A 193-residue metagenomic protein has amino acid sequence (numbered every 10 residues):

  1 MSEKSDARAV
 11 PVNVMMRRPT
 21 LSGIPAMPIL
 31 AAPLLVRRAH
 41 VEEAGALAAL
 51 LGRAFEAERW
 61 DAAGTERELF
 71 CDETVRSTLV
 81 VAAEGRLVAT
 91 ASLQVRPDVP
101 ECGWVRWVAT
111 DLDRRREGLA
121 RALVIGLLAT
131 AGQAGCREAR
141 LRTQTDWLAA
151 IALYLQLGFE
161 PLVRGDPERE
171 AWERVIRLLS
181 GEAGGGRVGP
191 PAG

Functional and structural regions predicted by a protein language model:
M1-A32: Acyl-donor-binding surface of acyltransferase catalytic domains
D6-A7, L155-R164: Conserved acetyl-CoA-binding loop of GNAT-fold acetyltransferases
M27-W60, S180-A192: Short amphipathic alpha-helix that is part of the acyltransferase structural core
A39, V108-T110, T143: Hydrophobic adenine-recognition pocket in adenosine-nucleotide-binding enzymes
E58-T78, A82-E84, A89-A109: A conserved beta-strand-loop-helix scaffold within acyl/acetyltransferase catalytic domains
T110, R116-A129, Q133, A152-Q156: Conserved acetyl-CoA-binding loop-helix of GNAT-fold acetyltransferases
A131-R142: Conserved GNAT acetyl-CoA-binding A-motif
L141-A150, P167-R177: Conserved beta-strand-loop-alpha-helix junction that forms the acyl-donor binding cleft
